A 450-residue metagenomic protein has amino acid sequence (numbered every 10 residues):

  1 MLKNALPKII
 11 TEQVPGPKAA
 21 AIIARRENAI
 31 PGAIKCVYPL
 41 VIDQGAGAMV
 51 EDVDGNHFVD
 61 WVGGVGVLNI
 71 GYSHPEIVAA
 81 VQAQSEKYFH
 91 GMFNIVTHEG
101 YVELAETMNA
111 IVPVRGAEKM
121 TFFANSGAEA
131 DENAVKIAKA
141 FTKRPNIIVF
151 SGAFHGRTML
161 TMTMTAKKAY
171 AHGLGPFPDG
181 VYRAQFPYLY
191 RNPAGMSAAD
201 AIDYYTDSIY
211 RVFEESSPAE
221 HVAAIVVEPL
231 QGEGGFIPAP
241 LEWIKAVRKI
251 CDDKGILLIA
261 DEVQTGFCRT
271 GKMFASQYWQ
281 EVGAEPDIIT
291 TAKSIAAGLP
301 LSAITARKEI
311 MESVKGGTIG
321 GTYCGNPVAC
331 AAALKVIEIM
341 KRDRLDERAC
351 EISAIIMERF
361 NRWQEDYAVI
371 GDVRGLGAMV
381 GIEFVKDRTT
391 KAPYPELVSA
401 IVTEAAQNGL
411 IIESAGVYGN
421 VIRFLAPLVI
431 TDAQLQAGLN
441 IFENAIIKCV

Functional and structural regions predicted by a protein language model:
M1-V450: Conserved N-terminal phosphate-binding loop of PLP-dependent enzymes in the Aspartate aminotransferase
